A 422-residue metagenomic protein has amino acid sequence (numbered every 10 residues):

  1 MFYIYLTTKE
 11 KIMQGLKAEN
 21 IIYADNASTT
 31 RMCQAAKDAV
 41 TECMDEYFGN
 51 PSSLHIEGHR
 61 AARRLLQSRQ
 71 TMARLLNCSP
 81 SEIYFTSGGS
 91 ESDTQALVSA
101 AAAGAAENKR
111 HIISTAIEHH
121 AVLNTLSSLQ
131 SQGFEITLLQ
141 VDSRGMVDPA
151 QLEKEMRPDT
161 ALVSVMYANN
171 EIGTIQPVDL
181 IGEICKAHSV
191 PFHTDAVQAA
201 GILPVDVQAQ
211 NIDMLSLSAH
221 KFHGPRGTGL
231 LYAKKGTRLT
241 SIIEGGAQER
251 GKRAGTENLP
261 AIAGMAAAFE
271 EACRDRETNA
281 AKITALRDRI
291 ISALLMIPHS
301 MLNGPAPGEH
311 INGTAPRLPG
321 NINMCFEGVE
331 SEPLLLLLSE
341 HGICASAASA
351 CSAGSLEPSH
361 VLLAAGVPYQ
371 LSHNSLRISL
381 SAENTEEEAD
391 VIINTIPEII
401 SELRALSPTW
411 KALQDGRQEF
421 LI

Functional and structural regions predicted by a protein language model:
F2-I422: Pyridoxal 5′-phosphate
